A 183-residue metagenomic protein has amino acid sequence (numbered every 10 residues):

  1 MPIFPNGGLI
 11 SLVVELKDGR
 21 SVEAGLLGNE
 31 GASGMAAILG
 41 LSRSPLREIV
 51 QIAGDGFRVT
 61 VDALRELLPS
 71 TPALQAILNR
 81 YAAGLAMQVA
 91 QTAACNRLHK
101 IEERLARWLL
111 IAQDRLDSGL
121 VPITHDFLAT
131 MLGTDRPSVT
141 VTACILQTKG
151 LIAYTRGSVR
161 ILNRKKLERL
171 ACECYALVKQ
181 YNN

Functional and structural regions predicted by a protein language model:
M1-D18, G28-G31, E48: Glycine- and acidic-residue-biased ligand/ion/polar-headgroup-sensing regions
G7, G31, D62-A63, D126 (+1 more regions): Alpha-helix/helix-capping structural signal
L9, G54-G56, S158: Structural motif
K17, I52-A53, T155: Short acidic-glycine loop/turn motifs at beta-strand connectors
R20-V22: Active-site cofactor/substrate anionic-group-binding motifs, chiefly glycine- and Lys/Arg-rich phosphate-binding loops
G25-A83, M87, Q91: Cyclic-nucleotide recognition modules
I52-A53, L68-T134: Polybasic "coupling" helices that flank or enter modular domains
I111-N183: Phosphate-/nucleic-acid-contacting segments
